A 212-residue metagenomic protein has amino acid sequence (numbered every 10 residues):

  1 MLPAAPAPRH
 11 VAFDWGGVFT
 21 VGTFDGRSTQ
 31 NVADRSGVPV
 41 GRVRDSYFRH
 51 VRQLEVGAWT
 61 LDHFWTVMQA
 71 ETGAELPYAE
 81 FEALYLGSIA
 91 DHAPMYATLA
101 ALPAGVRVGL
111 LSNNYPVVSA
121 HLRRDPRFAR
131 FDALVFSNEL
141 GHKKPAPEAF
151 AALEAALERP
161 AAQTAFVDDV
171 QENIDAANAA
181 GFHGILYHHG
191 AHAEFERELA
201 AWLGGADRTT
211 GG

Functional and structural regions predicted by a protein language model:
M1-P8, Y115-G212: Asp-based, Mg2+/Mn2+-dependent phosphohydrolase catalytic module
L2-S46, A74, A179: Active-site neighborhood of HAD-like aspartate-dependent phosphohydrolases
D14-G17, G57, L110, L134 (+1 more regions): Generic structural signal for small/hydrophobic residues in well-ordered secondary structure, especially within
R27, N31, R49, H63 (+7 more regions): Alpha-helical elements of Rossmann-like donor-binding domains used by nucleotide-donor carbohydrate transfer enzymes
S28-V32, Y47, W65-Q69, F81-Y85 (+2 more regions): Hydrophobic alpha-helical core bundles mediating ligand binding, dimerization, or RNAP-core interactions
S36-S46, G73-L84, A161, A206-G212: Short, surface-exposed acidic
R52-F81: A metal-dependent, Asp-based hydrolase signature
A79-V108, P147: Short, acidic loop-to-helix structural element flanking the phosphoryl-transfer center in phosphate-processing enzymes
